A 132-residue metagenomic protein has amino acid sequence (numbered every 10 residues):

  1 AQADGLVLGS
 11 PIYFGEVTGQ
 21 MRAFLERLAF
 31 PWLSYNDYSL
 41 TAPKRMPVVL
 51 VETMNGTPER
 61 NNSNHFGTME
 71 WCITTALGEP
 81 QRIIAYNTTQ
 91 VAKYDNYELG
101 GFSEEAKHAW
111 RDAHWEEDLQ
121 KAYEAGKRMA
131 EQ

Functional and structural regions predicted by a protein language model:
A1-A76: Helix-loop-strand module that forms the ligand-binding subsite of alpha/beta enzymes
E70-Q132: Glycine-rich phosphate/pyrophosphate-binding loop and the adjoining helix
